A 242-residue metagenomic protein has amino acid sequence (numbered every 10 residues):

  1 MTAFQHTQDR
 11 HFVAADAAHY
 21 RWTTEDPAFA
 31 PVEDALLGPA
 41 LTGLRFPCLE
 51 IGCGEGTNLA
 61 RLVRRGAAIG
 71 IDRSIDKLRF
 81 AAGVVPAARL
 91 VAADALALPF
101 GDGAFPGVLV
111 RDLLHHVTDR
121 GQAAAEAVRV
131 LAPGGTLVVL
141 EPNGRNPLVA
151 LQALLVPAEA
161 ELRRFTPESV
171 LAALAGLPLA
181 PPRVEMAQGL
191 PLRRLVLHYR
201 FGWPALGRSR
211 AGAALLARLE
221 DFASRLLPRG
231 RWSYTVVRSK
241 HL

Functional and structural regions predicted by a protein language model:
M1-G43, T57: Conserved class I S-adenosyl-L-methionine
R45-G54: Conserved class I S-adenosyl-L-methionine
E55-A97: Class I SAM-dependent methyltransferase SAM/SAH-binding core
L96-G107: A short acidic, Gly/Pro-enriched loop at the edge of an enzyme's catalytic core that lines a small-molecule cofactor
G121-P133: A short glycine-rich, Lys/Arg-flanked "PGG" loop and its adjoining helix->strand segment in the class I
V138-E161: Conserved class I S-adenosyl-L-methionine
R163-P178: Short alpha-helix
M186-L242: A C-terminal cap/extension of S-adenosyl-L-methionine-dependent methyltransferases that defines the acceptor-substrate
